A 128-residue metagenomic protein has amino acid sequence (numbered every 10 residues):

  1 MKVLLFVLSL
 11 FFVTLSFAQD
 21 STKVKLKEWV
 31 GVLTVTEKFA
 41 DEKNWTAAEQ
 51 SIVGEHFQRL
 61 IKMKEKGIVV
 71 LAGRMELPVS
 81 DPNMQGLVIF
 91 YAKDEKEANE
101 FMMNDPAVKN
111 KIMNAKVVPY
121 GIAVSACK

Functional and structural regions predicted by a protein language model:
M1-T22: Bacterial Sec-dependent N-terminal signal peptides
Q19-K128: Conserved, structured core segments of small domains
